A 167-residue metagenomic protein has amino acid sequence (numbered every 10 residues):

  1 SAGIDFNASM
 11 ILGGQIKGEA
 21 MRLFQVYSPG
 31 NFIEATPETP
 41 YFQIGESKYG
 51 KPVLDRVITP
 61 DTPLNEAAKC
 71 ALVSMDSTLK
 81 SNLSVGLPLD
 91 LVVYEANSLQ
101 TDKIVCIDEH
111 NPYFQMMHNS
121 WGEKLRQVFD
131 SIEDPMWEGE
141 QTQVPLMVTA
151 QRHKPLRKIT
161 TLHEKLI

Functional and structural regions predicted by a protein language model:
S1-I167: N-terminal nucleophile
